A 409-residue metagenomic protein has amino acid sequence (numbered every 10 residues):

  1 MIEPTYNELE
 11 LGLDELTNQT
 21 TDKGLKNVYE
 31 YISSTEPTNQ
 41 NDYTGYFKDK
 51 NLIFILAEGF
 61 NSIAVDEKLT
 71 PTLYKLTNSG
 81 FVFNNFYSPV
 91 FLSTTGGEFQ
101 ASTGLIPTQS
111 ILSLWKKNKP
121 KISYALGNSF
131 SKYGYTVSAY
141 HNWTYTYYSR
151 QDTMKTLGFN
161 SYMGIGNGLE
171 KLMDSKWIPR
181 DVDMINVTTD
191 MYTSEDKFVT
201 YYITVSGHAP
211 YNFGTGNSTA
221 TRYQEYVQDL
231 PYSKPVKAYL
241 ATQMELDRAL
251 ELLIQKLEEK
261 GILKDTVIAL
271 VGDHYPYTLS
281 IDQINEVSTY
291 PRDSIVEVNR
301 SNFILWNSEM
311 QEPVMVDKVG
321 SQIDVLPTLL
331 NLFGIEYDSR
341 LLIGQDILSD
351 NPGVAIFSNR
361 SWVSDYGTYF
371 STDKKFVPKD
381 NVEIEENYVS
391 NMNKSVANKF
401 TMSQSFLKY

Functional and structural regions predicted by a protein language model:
M1-Y6: Transmembrane and membrane-interface helices of multi-pass, inner-membrane envelope-modifying transferases
E8-Y31: Non-catalytic propeptide/linker segments at domain boundaries
K26-Y409: Solvent-exposed soluble domains appended to multi-pass membrane proteins
